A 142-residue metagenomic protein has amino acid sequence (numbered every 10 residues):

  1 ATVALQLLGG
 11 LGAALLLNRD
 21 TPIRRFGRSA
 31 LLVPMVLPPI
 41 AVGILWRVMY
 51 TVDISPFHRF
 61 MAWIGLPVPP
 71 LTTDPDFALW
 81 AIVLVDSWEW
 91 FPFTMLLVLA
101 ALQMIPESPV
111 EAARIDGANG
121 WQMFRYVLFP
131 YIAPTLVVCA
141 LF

Functional and structural regions predicted by a protein language model:
A1-F142: A structural signal for multi-pass alpha-helical bundles of membrane permease subunits that mediate small-molecule
